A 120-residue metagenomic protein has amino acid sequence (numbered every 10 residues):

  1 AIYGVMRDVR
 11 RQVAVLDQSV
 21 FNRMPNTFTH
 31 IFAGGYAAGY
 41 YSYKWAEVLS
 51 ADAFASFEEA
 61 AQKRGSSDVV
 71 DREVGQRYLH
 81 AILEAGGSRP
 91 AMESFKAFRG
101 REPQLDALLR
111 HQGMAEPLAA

Functional and structural regions predicted by a protein language model:
A1-A120: C-terminal, non-catalytic "cap/extension" segments appended to globular domains
